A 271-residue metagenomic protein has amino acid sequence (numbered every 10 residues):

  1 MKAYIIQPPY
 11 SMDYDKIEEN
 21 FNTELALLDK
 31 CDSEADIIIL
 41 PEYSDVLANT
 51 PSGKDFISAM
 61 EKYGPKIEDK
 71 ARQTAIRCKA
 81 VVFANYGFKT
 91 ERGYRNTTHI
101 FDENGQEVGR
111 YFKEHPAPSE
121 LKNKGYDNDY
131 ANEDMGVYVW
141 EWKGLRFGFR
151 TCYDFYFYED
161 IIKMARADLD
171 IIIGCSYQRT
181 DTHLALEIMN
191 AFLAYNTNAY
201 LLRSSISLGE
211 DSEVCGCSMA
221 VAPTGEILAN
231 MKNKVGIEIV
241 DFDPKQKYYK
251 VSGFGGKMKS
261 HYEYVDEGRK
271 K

Functional and structural regions predicted by a protein language model:
M1-M12, I39, T97, R110 (+2 more regions): Active-site-proximal beta-strand elements of phosphoester/diester hydrolases
P9-E19, N123-G125: Acidic/histidine-rich helix-loop elements that form or flank divalent-metal/phosphate-binding sites at the catalytic
E18-N104, R179-A199: Cys-nucleophile CN-hydrolase/nitrilase-fold catalytic domain and related Cys-dependent amidase chemistry that acts on
E61-F83, F155-I237: CN hydrolase (nitrilase-like) catalytic-core segments centered on the catalytic cysteine and neighboring Lys/Glu
A84-Y86, T97-I100, Y138-W140, R203 (+2 more regions): Short beta-strand scaffold segments in enzyme catalytic cores
T90-A167, L186-I188, V251-K257, E263: Active-site catalytic loop in hydrolytic enzyme cores
R110, I206-K271: C-terminal beta-strand edge segments of enzyme domains
